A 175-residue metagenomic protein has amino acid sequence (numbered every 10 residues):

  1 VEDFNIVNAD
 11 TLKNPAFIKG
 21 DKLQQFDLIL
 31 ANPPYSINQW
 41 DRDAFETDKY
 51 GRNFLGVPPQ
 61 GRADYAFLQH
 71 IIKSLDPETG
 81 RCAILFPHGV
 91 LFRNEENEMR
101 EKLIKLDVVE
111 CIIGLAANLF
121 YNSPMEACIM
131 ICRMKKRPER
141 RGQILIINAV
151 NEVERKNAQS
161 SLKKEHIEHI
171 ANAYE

Functional and structural regions predicted by a protein language model:
V1-E2: Short, conserved SAM-binding/catalytic segment of Class I S-adenosyl-L-methionine-dependent methyltransferases
N8, N14-P15, G20-E175: A conserved structural/catalytic subdomain of Rossmann-like adenosyl-cofactor enzymes
